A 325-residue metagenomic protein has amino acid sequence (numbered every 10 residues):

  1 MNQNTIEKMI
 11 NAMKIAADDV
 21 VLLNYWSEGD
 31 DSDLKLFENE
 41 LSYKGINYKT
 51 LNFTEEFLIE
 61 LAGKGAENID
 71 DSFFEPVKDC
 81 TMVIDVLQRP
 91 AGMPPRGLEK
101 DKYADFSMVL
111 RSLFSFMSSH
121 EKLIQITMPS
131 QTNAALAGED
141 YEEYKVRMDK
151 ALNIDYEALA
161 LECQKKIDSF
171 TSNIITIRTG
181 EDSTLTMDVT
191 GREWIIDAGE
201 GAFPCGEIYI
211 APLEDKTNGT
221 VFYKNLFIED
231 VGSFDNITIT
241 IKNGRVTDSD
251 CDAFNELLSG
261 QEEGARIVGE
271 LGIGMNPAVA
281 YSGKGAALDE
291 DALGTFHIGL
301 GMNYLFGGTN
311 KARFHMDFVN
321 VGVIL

Functional and structural regions predicted by a protein language model:
M1-N218: Active-site bordering "gate/hinge" segments that shape substrate access to catalytic or cofactor-binding pockets
K8-I10, Y25, S42, N225-F234 (+3 more regions): Long alpha-helical, hydrophobic tracts
E28, R89-A91, S130, R192 (+5 more regions): Short, glycine-/Ser/Thr-/acidic-enriched flexible segments
D168-F170, E214, D230-S233, G264 (+1 more regions): Short solvent-exposed loop/turn micro-motifs enriched in small/polar/acidic residues
I174-R178, I237, T247, F296 (+1 more regions): Short polybasic amphipathic segments
P204-D250: Oxyanion-binding "anion nests"
N218, D248-T309: Dual-mode signal for accessory low-complexity, basic/Gly-rich regions
G307-L325: Compact functional segments
